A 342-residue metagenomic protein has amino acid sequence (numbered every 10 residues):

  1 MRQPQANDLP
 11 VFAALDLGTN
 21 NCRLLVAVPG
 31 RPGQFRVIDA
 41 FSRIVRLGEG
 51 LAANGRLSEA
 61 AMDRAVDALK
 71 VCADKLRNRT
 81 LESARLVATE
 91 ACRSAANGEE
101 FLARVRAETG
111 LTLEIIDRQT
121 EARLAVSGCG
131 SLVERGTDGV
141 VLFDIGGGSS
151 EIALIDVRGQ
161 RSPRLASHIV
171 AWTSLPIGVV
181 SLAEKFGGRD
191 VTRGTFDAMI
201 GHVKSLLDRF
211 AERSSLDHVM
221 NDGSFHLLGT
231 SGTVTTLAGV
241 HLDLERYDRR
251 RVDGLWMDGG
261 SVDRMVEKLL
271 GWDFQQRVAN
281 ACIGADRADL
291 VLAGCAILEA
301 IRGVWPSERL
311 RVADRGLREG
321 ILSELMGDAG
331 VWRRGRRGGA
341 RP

Functional and structural regions predicted by a protein language model:
R2, L9-F12, V26, R46 (+5 more regions): Helical "lid/coupling" subdomains associated with nucleotide-phosphate turnover
A6-R36: N-terminal basic/disordered segments at the start of proteins
F12, N21, A40, V140 (+2 more regions): Broad gene-expression machinery/nucleic-acid interaction feature
D16-N21, F143-S149, T230-T233, G316: A short acidic Gly-Thr/Ser loop motif
N20, E82, E308: Short acidic/polar active-site loop segments enriched in Thr and Asp
G33-R46, N78: N-terminal glycine-rich anion-binding loops that anchor highly charged ligand groups
V87: Conserved glycine-centered beta->alpha loop in an early N-terminal alpha/beta scaffold
